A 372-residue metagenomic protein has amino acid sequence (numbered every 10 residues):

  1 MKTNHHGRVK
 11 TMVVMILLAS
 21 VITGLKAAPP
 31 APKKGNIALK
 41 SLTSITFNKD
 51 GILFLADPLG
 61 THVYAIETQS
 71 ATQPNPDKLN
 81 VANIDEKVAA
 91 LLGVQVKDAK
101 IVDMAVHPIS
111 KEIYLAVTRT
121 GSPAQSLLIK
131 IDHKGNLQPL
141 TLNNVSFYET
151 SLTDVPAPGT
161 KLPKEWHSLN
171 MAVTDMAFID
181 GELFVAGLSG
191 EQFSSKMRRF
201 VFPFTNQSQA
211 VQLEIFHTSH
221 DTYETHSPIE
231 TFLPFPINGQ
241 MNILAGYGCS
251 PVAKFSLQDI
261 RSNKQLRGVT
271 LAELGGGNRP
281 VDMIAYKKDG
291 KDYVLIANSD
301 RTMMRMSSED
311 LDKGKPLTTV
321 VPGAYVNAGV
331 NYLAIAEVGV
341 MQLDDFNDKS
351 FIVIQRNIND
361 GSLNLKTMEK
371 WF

Functional and structural regions predicted by a protein language model:
K2-V13: Bacterial N-terminal signal peptides that target proteins for export
V13-V21: Bacterial N-terminal signal peptides
T23-A27: Sec/Tat signal peptide C-region and signal peptidase I cleavage site
A28-F372: Sequence/structural signature of beta-propeller domains
